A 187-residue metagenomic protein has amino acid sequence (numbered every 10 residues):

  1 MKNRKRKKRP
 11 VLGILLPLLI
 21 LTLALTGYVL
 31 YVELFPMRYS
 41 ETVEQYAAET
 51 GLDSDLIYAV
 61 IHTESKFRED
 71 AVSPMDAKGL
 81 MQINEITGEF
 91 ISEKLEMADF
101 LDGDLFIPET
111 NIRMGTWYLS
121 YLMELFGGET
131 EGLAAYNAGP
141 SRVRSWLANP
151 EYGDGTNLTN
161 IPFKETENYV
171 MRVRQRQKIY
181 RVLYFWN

Functional and structural regions predicted by a protein language model:
M1-R9: N-terminal Lys/Arg-rich, disordered targeting/topogenic segments
R4, L15-L19, A59: Low-complexity, intrinsically disordered/propeptide-like segments
K8-L12, D53: Proteins with a high burden of low-complexity, intrinsically disordered sequence enriched in S/T/G/P/A and R, requiring
L12-Y28: Hydrophobic membrane-insertion alpha-helices, especially the h-region of bacterial N-terminal signal peptides
T26-N187: Catalytic glycan-binding domains that act on GlcNAc-containing polysaccharides
